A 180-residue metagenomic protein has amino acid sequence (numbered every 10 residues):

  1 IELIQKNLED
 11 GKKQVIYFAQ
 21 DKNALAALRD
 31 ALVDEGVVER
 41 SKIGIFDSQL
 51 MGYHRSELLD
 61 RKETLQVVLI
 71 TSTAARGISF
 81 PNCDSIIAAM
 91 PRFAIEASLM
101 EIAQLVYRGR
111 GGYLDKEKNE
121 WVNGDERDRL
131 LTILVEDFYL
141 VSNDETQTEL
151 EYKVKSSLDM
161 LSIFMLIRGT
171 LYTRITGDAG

Functional and structural regions predicted by a protein language model:
I1-I4, S56, E96-Y107, Q147-R168: Well-ordered, non-membrane alpha-helical segments in soluble/globular domains
I4-L32: Conserved strand-helix element at the start of the C-terminal RecA-like helicase core
K22-A24, L50, A74-R76, P91-I95 (+1 more regions): Conserved nucleotide-binding/hydrolysis micro-motifs of P-loop NTPases
A24-L32, I78-C83, E96-I102, S142-T146: A short acidic (Asp/Glu
K42-S72: Conserved helicase ATPase core of P-loop NTP-dependent helicases/translocases
A75-R92, L130-I133: A short beta-strand element within the Helicase C-terminal
P91-N123, R127: Conserved SF2 helicase motif VI
E117-K118, V122-G180: Long, hydrophobic alpha-helical segments
